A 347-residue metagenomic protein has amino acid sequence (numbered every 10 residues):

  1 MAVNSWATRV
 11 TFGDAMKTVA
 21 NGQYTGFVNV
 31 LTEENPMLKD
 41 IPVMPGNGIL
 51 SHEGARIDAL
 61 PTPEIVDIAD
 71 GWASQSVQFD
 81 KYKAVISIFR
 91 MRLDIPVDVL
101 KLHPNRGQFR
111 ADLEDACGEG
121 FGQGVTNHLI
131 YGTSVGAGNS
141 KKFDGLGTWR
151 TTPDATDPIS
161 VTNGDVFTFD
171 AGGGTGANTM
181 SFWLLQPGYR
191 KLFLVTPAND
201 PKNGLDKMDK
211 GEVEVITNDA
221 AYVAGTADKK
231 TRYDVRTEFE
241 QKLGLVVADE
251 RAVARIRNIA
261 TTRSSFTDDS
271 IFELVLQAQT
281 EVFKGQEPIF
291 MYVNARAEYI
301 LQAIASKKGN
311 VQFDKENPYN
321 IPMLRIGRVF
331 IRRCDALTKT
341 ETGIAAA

Functional and structural regions predicted by a protein language model:
A2-K39, G48, Q75-A347: Core alpha/beta structural scaffold of self-assembling particle/tube/pore-forming proteins
E34-L60: N-terminal interaction modules that seed assembly of large macromolecular complexes
L50-F79: N-terminal low-complexity, intrinsically disordered segments
